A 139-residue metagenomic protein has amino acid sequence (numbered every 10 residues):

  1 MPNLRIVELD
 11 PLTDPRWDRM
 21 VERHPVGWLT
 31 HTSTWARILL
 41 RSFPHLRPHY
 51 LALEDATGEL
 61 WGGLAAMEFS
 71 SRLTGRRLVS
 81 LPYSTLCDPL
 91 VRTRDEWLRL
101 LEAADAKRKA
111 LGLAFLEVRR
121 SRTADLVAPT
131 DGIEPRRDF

Functional and structural regions predicted by a protein language model:
M1-F139: N-acyltransferase acceptor-side catalytic subdomain
